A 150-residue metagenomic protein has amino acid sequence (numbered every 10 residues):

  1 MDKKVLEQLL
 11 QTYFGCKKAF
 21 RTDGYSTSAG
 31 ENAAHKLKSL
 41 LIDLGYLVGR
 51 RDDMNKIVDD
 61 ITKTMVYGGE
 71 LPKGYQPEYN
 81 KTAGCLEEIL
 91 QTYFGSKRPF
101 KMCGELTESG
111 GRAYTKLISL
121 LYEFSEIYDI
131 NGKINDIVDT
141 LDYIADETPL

Functional and structural regions predicted by a protein language model:
D2-K17, Y93: Extreme N-terminal leader/activation tails
R21-K56, Y67-E87, F94-T140: Acidic, low-complexity, intrinsically disordered interaction modules
A145-L150: Short acidic DE-rich linear segments
